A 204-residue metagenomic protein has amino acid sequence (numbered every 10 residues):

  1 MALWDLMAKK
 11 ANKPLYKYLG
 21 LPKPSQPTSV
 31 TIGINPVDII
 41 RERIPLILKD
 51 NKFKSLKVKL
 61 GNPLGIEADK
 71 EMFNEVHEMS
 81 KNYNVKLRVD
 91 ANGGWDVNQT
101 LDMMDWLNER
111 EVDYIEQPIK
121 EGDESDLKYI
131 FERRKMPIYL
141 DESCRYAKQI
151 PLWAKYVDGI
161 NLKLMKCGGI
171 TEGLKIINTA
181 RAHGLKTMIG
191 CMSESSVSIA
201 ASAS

Functional and structural regions predicted by a protein language model:
M1-L87, N92-G94, N98-L101, D105-E109 (+1 more regions): N-terminal capping/lid subdomain adjacent to the active-site entrance of alpha/beta enzymes
L15-Y18, N84-K86, Y114-E121, C191-M192: Flexible, glycine/charged-enriched surface loops at secondary-structure junctions
G33, L56-G65, R88-G93, R110-G122 (+2 more regions): Catalytic beta/alpha-barrel core
E42, E67-E71, E75-E78, E109-E111 (+6 more regions): Glutamate identity and glutamate-enriched acidic tracts
E111, G122-Y129, R133-P137, C144-S204: Shared catalytic-loop signature of beta/alpha-barrel
